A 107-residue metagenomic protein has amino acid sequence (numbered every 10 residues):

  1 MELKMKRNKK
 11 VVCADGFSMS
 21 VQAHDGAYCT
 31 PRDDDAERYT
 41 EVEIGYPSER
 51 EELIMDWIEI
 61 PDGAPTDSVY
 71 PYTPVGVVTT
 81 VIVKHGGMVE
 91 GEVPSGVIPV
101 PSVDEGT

Functional and structural regions predicted by a protein language model:
L3-T40: Amphipathic, interaction-prone secondary-structure segments
V11, V21, I44-Y46, V78 (+1 more regions): Generic structural hydrophobic/aromatic packing signal, biased to beta-strands
S18-S20, C29, S48-I58: Short, surface-exposed beta-strand/loop "edge" segments at domain boundaries and coil↔beta transitions
H24-G26, G45-R50, D104: Short, flexible beta-strand-to-coil junctions
Y28, Y39, Y46, Y70-Y72: Sequence-level detector for tyrosine residue identity
D33-M55: Short secondary-structure subsegments characteristic of cysteine-rich extracellular domains
E51-T107: Low-complexity intrinsically disordered segments
